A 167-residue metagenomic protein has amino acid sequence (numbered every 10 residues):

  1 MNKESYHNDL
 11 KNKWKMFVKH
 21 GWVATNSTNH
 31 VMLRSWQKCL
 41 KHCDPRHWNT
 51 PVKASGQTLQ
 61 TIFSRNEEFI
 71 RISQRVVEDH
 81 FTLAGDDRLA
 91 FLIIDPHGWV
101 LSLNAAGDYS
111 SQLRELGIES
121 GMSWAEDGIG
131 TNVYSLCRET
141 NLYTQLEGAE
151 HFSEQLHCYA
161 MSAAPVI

Functional and structural regions predicted by a protein language model:
M1-A125, L136, L142-Q145, C158 (+1 more regions): Intrinsically disordered, low-complexity terminal regulatory regions
E126-N132: A gly/proline- and charged-residue-enriched helix-loop-helix capping module
H151-V166: Helix-to-coil/beta transition segments that act as allosteric "coupling" elements at the rims of sensory or catalytic
